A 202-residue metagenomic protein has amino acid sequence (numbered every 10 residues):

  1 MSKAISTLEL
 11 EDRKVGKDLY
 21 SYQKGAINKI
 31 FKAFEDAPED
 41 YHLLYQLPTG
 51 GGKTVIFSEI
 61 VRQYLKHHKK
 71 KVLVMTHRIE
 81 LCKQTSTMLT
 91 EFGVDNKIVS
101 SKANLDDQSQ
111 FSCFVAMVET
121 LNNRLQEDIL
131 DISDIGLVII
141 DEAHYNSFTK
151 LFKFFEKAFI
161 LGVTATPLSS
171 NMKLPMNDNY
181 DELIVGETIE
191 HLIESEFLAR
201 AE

Functional and structural regions predicted by a protein language model:
S2-Q46: Conserved pre-motif I regulatory segment
I30, I56-Y64, F154: Hydrophobic residues on the short alpha-helix immediately C-terminal to a glycine-rich phosphate/catalytic loop
A37-V61: Walker A/P-loop
T54-I56, L65-E91: Conserved Walker A/P-loop ATP-binding site and its immediately adjacent core in helicase/helicase-like ATPase domains
K70-K71, Q110-C113, D134-L137, K157-L161: Loop/turn-to-beta-strand initiation segments
S86, G93-L105: Conserved RecA-like helicase motor-core motifs
A103-D134, Y145, T149: Conserved helix/coil segment N-terminal to the catalytic DExD/H
L137, H144-A201: Post-DEXD/H (motif II) to motif III coupling segment of the RecA-like Helicase ATP-binding lobe
